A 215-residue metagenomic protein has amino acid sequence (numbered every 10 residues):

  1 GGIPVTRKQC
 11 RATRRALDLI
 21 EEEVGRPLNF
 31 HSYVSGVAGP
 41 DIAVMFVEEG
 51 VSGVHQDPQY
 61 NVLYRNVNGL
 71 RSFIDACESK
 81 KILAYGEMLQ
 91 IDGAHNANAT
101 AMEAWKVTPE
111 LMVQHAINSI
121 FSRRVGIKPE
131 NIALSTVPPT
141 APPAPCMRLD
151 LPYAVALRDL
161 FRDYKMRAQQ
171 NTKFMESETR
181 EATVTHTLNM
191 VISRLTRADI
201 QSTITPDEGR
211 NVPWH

Functional and structural regions predicted by a protein language model:
G1-H215: Anaerobic metallocofactor- and corrinoid-dependent redox/one-carbon enzyme cores, especially those from methanogenesis
